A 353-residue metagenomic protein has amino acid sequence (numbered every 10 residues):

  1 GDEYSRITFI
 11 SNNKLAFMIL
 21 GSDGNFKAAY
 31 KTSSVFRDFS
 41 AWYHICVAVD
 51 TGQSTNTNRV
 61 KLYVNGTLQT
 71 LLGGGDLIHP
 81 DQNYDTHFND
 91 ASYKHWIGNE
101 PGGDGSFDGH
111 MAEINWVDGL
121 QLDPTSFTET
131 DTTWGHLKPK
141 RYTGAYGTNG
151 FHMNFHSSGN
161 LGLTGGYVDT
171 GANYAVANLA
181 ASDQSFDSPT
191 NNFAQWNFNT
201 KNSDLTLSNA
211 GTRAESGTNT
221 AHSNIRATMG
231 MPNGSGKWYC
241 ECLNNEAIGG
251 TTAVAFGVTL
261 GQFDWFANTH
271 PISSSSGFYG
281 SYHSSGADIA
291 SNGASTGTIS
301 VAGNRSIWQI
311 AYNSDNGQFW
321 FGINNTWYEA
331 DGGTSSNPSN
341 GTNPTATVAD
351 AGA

Functional and structural regions predicted by a protein language model:
G1-E3, R59-T70, T132-H136, T170-Y174 (+3 more regions): Short edge-strand/loop segments of extracellular domains
G1-M18, A255-A287: Glycan-recognition/cleft segments
G1-T8, A41-V47, M111-I114, H222-A247 (+2 more regions): A carbohydrate-recognition surface predominantly in extracellular/luminal proteins
D2-S5, S22-S33, G211-P232: Secreted extracellular polysaccharide-interacting domains
R6-N83, D288-S291, S295-G297, A302-A330: Extracellular glycan-interaction surfaces
L20-D23, D85-M111: Extracellular glycan-interaction patches encoded by glycine-rich segments
G21-G24, D50-T55, T67-Q69, P101-G103 (+7 more regions): Acidic glycine-/aspartate-rich tracts in secreted/extracellular proteins
S54-N56, T70-H79, H110-N173, A181 (+3 more regions): Extended recognition patches within non-cytosolic domains
